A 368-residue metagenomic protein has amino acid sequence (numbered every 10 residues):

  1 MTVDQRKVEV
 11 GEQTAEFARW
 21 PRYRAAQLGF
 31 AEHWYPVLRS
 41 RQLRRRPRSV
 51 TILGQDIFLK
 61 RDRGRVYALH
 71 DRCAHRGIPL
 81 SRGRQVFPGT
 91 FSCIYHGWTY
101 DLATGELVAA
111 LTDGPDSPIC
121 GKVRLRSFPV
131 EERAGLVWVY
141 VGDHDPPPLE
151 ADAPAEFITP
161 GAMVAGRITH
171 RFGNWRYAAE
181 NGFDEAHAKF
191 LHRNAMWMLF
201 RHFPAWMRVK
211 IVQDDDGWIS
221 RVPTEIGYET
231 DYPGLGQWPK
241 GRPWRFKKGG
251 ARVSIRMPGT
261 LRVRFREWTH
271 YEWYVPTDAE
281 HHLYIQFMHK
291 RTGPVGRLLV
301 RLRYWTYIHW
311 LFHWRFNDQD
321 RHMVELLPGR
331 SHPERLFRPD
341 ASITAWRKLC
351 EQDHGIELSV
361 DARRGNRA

Functional and structural regions predicted by a protein language model:
M1-A31: A boundary/linker detector
T2-Q5, Y23, L38-M163, A368: Rieske [2Fe-2S] iron-sulfur-binding domain
E12, E16-R22, Q55, T112 (+6 more regions): Generic, low-specificity signal for short hydrophobic/alpha-helical stretches with a mild N-terminal bias, encompassing
Q13, Q27-G29, E131-R133, I168 (+2 more regions): Intrinsically disordered, low-complexity regions enriched in Ser/Pro/Gly/Gln/His and often acidic
A31, R124, E131-R133, W268 (+1 more regions): A short, structural micro-pattern
R65, D145-A368: C-terminal catalytic domain of Rieske-type non-heme iron oxygenases
